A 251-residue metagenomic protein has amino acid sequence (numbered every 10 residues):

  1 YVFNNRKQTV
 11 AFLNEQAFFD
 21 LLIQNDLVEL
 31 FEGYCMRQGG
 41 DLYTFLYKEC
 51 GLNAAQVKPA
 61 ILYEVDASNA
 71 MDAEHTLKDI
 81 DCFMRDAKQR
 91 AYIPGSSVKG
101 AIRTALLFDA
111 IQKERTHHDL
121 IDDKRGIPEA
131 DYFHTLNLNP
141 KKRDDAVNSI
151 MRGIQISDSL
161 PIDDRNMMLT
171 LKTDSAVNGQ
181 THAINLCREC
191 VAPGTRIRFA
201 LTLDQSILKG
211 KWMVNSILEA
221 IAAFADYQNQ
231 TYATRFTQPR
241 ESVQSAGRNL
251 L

Functional and structural regions predicted by a protein language model:
Y1-L251: Small/polar/charged residue-enriched interaction surfaces, especially the RNA/DNA-contacting tracks of RNP/CRISPR
